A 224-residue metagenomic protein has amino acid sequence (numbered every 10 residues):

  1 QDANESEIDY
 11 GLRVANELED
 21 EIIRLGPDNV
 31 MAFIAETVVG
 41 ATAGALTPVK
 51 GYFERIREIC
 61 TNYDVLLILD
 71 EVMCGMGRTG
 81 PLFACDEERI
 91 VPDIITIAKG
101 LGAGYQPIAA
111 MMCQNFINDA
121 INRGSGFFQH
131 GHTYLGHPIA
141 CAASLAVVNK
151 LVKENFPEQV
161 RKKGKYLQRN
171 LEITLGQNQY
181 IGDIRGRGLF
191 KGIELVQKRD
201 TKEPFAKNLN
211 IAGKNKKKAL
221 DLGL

Functional and structural regions predicted by a protein language model:
Q1-L224: Conserved N-terminal phosphate-binding loop of PLP-dependent enzymes in the Aspartate aminotransferase
